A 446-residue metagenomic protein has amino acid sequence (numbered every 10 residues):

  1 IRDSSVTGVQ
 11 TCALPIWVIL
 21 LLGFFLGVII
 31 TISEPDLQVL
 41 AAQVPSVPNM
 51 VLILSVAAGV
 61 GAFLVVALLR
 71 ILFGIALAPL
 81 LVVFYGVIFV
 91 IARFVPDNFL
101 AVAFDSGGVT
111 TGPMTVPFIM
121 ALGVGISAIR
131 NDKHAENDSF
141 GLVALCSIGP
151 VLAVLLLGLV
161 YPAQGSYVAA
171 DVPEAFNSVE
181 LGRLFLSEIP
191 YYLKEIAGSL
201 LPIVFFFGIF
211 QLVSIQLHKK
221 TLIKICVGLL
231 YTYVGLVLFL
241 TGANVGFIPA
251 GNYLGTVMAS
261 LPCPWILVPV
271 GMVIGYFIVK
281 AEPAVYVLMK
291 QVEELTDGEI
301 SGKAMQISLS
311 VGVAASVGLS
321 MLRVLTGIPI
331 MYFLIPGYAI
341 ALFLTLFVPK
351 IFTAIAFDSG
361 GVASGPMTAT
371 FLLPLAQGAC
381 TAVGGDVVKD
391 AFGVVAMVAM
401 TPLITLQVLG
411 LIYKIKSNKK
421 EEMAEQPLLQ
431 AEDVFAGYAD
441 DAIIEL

Functional and structural regions predicted by a protein language model:
I1-C12: Single conserved hydrophobic/aromatic residue that forms the stacking wall/gate of nucleotide- or nucleobase-binding
A13, G107, R130-P249, G255-W265 (+2 more regions): Signature of multi-pass transmembrane helix bundles
P15-V87, P264-T345: Helix-loop-helix junctions within the multi-pass membrane cores of secondary transporters/permeases
I16-G23, V83-F94, P113-I119, L145-V154 (+5 more regions): Small-residue-rich segments of transmembrane alpha-helices in multi-pass membrane proteins, especially helix faces
G59-F63, P117-G125, L201-F207, V270-F277 (+2 more regions): Hydrophobic cores of alpha-helical transmembrane segments in multi-pass inner/ER membrane proteins, independent
L64, V87-V95, P117-G125, F333-I355 (+1 more regions): Hydrophobic alpha-helical segments of multi-pass membrane transport proteins
L64-I75, F99-V102, V124-D138, V213-K219 (+3 more regions): Alpha-helical transmembrane segments
F94-V102, V154-P162, F239-G246, G318-L319 (+1 more regions): Hydrophobic alpha-helical transmembrane segments in multi-pass integral membrane proteins
